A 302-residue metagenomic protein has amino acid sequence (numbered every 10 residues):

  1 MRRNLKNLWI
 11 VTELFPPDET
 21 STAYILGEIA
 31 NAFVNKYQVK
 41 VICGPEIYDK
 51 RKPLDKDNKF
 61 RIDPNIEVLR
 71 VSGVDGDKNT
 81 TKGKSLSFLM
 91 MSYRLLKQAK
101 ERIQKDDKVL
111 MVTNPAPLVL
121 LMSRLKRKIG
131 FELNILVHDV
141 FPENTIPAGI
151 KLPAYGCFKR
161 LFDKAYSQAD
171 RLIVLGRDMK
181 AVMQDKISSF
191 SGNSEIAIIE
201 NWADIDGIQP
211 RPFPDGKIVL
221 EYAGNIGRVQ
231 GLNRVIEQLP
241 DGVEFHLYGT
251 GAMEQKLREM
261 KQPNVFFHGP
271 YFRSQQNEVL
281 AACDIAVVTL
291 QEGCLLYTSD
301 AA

Functional and structural regions predicted by a protein language model:
M1-F60, I236-P240: N-terminal subdomain of nucleotide-sugar transferases
P45, D178, I199-W202: Carbohydrate-associated surface elements
P117-L120, R124-K128, P153-V174: Membrane-proximal helix-turn-helix segments that form the acceptor-binding/catalytic region of lipid-linked
Q184-F190, S194-I218, G231: Acidic anion/phosphate-binding donor-loop and adjacent secondary structure in glycosyltransferase catalytic cores
A203, F213-Q230, I236-H246: Conserved donor-binding/catalytic core segment of Leloir-type glycosyltransferases
Q255-N277: Nucleotide-activated donor-binding/catalytic signature segment of Leloir-type glycosyltransferases, i.e., the conserved
L280-L296: Acidic donor-binding loop of glycosyltransferase active sites
Y297-A302: Conserved small/polar residues in nucleotide/adenosyl-binding loops
